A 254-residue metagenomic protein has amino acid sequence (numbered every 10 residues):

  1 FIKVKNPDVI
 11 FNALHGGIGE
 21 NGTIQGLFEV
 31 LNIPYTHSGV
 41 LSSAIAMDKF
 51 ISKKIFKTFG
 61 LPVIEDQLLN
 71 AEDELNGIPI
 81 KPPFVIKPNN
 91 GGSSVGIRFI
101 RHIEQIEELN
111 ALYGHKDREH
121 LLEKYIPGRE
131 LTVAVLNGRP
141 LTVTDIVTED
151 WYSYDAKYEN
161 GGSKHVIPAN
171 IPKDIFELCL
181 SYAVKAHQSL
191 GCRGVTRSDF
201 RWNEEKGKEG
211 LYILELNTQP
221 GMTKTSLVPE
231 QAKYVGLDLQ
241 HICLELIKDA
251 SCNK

Functional and structural regions predicted by a protein language model:
F1-E65: Conserved N-proximal alpha/beta basic substrate-recognition cap immediately N-terminal to, or forming the N-lobe
I2-V4, I45-E123, P127-G128, S181: Active-site nucleotide/adenylate-binding loops and adjacent lid/helix of ATP-dependent enzymes
E20-N21, S94, L131: Glycine/Thr-rich phosphate-binding loops of Rossmann-like dinucleotide-binding domains
G26-Y35, H102-E107, Y234-V235: A glycine- and small-aliphatic-rich helix-loop capping segment at beta-alpha/alpha-beta transitions that lines
R101-S181, R201, K206-Y212: Phosphate-binding site of ATP-dependent enzymes
K124, V133, H187-M222, A232: Conserved metal-phosphate-binding beta-hairpin within the catalytic cores of diverse ATP-dependent phosphoryl-transfer
K206-K254: C-terminal active-site "lid" helix and adjoining low-complexity regulatory extension at the edge of ATP-using catalytic
